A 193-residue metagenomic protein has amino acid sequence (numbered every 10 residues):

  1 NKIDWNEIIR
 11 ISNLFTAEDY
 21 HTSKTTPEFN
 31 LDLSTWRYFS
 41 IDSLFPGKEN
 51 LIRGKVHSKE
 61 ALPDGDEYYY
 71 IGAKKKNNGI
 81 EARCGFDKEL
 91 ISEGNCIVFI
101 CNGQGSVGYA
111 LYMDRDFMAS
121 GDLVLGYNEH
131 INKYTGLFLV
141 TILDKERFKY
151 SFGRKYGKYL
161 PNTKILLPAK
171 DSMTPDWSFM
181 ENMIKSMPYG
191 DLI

Functional and structural regions predicted by a protein language model:
N1-E7, I11, D122, L139-K170: Glycine-anchored helix-breaking recognition loops at helix->coil/strand junctions
N1-N78, D171-I193: Non-catalytic DNA-recognition/assembly elements of restriction-modification systems
W36, G65-Y68, G94, G121 (+1 more regions): Sequence-level motif detector for i,i+2 pairs with an aromatic at +2
A61-L62, E89-L90, D116-F117, R154-Y156: Sterically constrained small-residue positions within well-ordered secondary structures of folded domains
I80-L137, T141: A short beta-sheet element
E129-H130, L167-M173: A generic structural motif
